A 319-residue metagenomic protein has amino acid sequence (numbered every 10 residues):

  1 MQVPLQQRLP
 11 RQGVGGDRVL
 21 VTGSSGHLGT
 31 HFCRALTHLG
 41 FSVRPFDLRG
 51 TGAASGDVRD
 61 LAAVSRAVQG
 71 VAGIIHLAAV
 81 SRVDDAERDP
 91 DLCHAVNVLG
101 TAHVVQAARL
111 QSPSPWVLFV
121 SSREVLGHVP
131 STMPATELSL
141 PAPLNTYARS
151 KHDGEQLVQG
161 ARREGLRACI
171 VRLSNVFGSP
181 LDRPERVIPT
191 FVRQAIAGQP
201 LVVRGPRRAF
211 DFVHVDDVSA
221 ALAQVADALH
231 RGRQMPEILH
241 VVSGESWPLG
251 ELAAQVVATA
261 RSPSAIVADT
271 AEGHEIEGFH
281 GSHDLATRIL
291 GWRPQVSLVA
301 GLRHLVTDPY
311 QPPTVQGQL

Functional and structural regions predicted by a protein language model:
M1-V19, R34: Non-catalytic terminal and boundary segments that flank Rossmann-like NAD(P)-dependent oxidoreductase
V19-H38: N-terminal Rossmann NAD(P)H-binding glycine-rich loop of SDR-like oxidoreductase domains
T22, F46, I74-L77, V117-R123 (+1 more regions): SDR active-site strand-loop-helix element
R44-A62: Adenosine-cofactor binding site in Rossmann-like domains, unifying the SAM/SAH pocket of S-adenosylmethionine-dependent
V58-A95: NAD(P)H-binding glycine-rich loop region in Rossmannoid oxidoreductase-like domains and their noncatalytic homologs
R88-D91, A95-Q106, P115, V125-I170 (+2 more regions): Catalytic helix-loop patch of NAD(P)-dependent Rossmann-fold dehydrogenases
S131, Q156-F210, V215-Q224, A254-V257: NAD(P)-dependent short-chain dehydrogenase/reductase
A195, Q199, V203-L319: C-terminal substrate-binding subdomain of Rossmann-fold SDR/epimerase-dehydratase oxidoreductases
